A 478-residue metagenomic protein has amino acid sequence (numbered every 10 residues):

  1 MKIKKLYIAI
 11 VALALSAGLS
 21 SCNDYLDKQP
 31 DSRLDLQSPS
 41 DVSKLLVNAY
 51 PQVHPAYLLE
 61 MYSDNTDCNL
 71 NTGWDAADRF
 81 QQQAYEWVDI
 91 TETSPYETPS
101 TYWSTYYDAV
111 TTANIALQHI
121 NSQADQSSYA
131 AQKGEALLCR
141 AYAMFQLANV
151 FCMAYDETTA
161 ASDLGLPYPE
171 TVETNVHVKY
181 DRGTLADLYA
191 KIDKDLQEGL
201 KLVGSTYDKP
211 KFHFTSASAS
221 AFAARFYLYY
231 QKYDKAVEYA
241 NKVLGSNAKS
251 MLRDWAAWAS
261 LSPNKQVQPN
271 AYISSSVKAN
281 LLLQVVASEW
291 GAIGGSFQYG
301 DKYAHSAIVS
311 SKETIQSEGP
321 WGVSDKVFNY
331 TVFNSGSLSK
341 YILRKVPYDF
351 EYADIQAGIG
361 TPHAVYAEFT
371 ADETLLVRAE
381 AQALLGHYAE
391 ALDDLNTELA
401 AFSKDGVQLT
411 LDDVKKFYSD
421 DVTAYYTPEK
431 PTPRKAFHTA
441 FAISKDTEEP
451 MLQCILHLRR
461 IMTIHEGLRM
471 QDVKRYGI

Functional and structural regions predicted by a protein language model:
M1-C22: Sec-dependent bacterial lipoprotein signal peptides
C22-N69, Q298, G467, G477-I478: Membrane-proximal, proline-rich intrinsically disordered regions
N23, A217-A256: Aromatic-residue-lined binding/catalytic grooves and analogous aromatic/hydrophobic interfacial grooves in multimeric
F80-C152, G183-A186, L196-S205, I359-Y366 (+3 more regions): Conserved, well-structured interaction surfaces
V237-D372, D405-A442, L458, M462-L468 (+2 more regions): Hydrophobic-face positions in mid-chain alpha helices that act as interaction patches
